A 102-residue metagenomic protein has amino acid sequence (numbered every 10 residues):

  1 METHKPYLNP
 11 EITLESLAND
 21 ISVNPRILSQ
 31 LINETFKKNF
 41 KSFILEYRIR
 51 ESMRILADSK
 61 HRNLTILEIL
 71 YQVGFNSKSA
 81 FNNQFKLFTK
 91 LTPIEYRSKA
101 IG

Functional and structural regions predicted by a protein language model:
M1-G102: Cytosolic nucleotide-binding catalytic cores of signal-transduction proteins
